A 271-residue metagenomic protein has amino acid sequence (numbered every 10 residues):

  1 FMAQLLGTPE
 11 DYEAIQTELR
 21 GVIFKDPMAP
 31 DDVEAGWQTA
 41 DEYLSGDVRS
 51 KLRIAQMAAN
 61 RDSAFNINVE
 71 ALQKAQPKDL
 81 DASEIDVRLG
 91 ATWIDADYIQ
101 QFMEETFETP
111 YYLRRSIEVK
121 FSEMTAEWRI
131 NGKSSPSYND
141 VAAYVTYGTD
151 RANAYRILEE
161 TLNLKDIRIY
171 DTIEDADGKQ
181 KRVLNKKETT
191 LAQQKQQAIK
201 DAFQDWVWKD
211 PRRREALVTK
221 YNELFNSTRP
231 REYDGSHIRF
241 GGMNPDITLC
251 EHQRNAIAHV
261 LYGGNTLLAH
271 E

Functional and structural regions predicted by a protein language model:
F1-S227: Charged, low-complexity intrinsically disordered regions
L217-K220, R231-R239, E271: Short coil/turn segments at secondary-structure boundaries
T228-E232, G263: A short secondary-structure junction motif
I238-E251: Dynamic helix-loop-helix/coil hinge segments at AAA+ ATPase domain boundaries and subdomain interfaces
H252-H259: Pre-Walker A adenine-sensing motif
Y262-E271: Walker A/P-loop
